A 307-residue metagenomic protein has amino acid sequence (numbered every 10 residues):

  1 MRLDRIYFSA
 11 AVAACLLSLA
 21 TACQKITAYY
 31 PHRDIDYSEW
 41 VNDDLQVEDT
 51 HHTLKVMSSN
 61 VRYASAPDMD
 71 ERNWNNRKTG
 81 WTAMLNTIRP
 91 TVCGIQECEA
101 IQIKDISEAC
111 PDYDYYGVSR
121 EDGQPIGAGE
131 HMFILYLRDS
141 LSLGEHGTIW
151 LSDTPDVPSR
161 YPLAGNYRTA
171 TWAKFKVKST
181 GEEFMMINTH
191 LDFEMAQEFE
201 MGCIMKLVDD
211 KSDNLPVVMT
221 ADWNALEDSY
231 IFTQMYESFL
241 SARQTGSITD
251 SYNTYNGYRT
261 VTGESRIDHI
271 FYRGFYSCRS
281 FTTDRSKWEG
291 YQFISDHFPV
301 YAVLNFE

Functional and structural regions predicted by a protein language model:
M1-A11: Bacterial N-terminal signal peptides that target proteins for export
L19-A22: C-terminal motif of bacterial Sec signal peptides marking the signal peptidase cleavage site
K25-L45, E198, K206-V217, W223-E307: Metal-dependent phosphoester-hydrolase catalytic domains
I26-W74: Mobile, glycine- and charge-enriched loop segments and immediately flanking short secondary-structure elements within
Y29-E48, Q96-E183, S277, T282-D284: Structured beta-strand-rich core segments of catalytic domains in phosphoester-bond hydrolases
T53-T79, G123-P125, L151-G165: Acidic/histidine-rich helix-loop elements that form or flank divalent-metal/phosphate-binding sites at the catalytic
L54-V61, W81-I106, L135, A173 (+5 more regions): Active-site beta-strand/loop signature of hydrolases that rely on acidic residues for catalysis
P67-E71, P90-G94, S159-R160, N188-E194: Second-shell loop/turn segments in exported
